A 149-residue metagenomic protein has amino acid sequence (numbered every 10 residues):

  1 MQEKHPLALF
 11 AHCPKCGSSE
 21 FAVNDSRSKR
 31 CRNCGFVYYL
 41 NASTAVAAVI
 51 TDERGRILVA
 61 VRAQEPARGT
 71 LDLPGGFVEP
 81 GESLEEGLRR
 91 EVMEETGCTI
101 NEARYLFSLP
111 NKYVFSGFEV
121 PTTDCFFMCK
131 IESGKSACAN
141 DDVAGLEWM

Functional and structural regions predicted by a protein language model:
Q2-E3, D52-E94: Conserved Nudix-box catalytic region and its N-terminal flanking loop in Nudix hydrolases and closely related
P6-F10, R27, T44: Short metal-coordination and nucleic-acid-contact micro-motifs, chiefly zinc-binding Cys/His arrays
C13-C16, C31-C34: Short cysteine-rich clusters marking metal-coordination/redox-active sites
F21-A22, Y39: Short functional micro-motifs and their immediate structural scaffolds
A22-S28: Short linker/helix segments within small regulatory modules
N33-I57, F77: Conserved N-terminal beta-strand and adjoining loop/helix that marks the start of the Nudix/MutT-like hydrolase domain
V78-N101, L109-M149: Unchanged
